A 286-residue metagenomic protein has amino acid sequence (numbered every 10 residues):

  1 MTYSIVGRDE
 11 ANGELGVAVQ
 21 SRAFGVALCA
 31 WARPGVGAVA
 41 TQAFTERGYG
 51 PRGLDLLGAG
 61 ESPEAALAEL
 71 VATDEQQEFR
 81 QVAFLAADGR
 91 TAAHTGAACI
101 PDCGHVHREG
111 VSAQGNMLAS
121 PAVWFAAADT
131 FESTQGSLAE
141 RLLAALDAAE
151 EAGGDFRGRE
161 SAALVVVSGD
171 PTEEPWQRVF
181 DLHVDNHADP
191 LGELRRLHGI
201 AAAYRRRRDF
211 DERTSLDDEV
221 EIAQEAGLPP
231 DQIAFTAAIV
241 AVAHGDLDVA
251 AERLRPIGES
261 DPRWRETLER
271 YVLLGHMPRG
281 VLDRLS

Functional and structural regions predicted by a protein language model:
M1-Q232, A237-V240, H244: N-terminal nucleophile
D55-G58, E259, L273: Amphipathic alpha-helical interaction elements
R208-D211, E259-Y271: Boundary/linker segments of alpha-helical solenoid repeat arrays
W264-S286: TPR/TPR-like alpha-solenoid helical repeat scaffolds
